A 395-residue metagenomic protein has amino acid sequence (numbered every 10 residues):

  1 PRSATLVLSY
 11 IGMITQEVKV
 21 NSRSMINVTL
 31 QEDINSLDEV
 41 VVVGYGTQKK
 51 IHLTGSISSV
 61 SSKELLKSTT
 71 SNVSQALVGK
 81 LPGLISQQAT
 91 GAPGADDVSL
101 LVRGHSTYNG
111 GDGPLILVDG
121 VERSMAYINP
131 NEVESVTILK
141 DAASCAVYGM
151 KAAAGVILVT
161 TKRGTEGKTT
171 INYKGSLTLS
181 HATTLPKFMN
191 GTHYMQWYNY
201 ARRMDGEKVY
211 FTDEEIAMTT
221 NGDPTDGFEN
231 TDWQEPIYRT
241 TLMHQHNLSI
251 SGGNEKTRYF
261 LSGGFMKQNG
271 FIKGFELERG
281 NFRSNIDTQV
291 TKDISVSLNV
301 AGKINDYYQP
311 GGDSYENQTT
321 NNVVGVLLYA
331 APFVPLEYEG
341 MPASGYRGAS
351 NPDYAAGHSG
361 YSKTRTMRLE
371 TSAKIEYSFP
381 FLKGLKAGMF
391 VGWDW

Functional and structural regions predicted by a protein language model:
P1-R283, T288-V290, S295-K303, A343: Short, small/polar-rich motifs associated with maturation and membrane association, primarily at protein termini
L77, Y173, T219-N221, G325 (+5 more regions): Generic structural signal marking isolated hydrophobic packing positions within regular secondary structure
L84, A330, V334, Y377-L382: Short secondary-structure junctions and interdomain/linker hinges
A182-G191, K273-F275, S297-Y329, W393-W395: Outer-membrane beta-barrel and related beta-rich outer-membrane complex signature in Gram-negative bacteria
P224-F228, K303, Y308-E370: Acidic/polar loop-and-plug regions of large Gram-negative outer-membrane beta-barrel proteins
R239-E255, G264-M266, P352-W395: Outer-membrane beta-barrel transmembrane strands
G270-N281, D287-Q289, A301-K303, Y307-S314 (+2 more regions): Small-side-chain secondary-structure face that scaffolds active or pore-lining regions
